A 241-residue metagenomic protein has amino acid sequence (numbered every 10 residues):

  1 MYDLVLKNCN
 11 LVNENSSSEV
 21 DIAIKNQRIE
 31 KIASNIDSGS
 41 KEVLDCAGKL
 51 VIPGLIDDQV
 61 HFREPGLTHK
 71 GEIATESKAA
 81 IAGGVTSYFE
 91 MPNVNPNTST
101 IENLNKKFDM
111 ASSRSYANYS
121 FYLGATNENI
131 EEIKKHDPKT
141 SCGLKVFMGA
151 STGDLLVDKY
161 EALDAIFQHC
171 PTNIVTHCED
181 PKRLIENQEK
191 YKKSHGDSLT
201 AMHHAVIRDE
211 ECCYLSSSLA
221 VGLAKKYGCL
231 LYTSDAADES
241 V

Functional and structural regions predicted by a protein language model:
M1-P53: Histidine-rich, glycine-flanked metal-binding segment
C9, Q27, G48, Q59 (+6 more regions): Divalent metal-coordination and catalytic microenvironments
K49-R114: Metal-associated gating/positioning segment near the N- to mid-region
H61-R63, N93-V94, Y122-T126, F147-S151 (+1 more regions): Active-site beta-loop-alpha junctions enriched in small/polar residues
G83-V85, D109-Y116, P181-Y227: Active-site gating loops and adjacent loop-to-helix segments of metal-dependent hydrolytic enzymes
T100-L104, N129-D137, L184-K192: Distinct, well-ordered alpha-helical segments
S113, A117-H169: Active-site gating/metal-coordination segments in enzymes
Y232-V241: Single conserved hydrophobic/aromatic residue that forms the stacking wall/gate of nucleotide- or nucleobase-binding
